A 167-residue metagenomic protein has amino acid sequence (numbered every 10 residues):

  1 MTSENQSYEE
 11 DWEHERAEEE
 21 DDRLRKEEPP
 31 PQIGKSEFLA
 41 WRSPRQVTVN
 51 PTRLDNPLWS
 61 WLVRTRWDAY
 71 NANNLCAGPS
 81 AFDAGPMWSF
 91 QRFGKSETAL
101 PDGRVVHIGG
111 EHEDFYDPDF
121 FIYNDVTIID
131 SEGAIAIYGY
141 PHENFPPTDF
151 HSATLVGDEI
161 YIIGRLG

Functional and structural regions predicted by a protein language model:
M1-G167: Kelch-like beta-propeller repeat domains
